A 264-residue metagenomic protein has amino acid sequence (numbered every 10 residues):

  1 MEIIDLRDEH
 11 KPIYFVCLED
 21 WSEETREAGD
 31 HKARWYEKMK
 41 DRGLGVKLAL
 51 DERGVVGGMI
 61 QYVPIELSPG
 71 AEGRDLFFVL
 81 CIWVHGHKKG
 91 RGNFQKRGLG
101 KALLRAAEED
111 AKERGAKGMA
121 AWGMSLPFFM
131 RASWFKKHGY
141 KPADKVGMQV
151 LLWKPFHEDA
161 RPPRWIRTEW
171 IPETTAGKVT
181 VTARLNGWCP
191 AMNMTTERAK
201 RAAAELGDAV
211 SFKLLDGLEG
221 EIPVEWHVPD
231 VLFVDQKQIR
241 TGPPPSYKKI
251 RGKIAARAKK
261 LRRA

Functional and structural regions predicted by a protein language model:
M1-D51, V55, C189-A191, R198-R201: Short amphipathic alpha-helix that is part of the acyltransferase structural core
L48, G54-E66, F78, W83: Conserved beta-strand in the GNAT
A71-F94: Conserved acetyl-CoA binding element of GNAT-fold acetyltransferases
R91-E109: Conserved acetyl-CoA-binding loop-helix of GNAT-fold acetyltransferases
L104, E109-S125: Conserved GNAT acetyl-CoA-binding A-motif
W122-G123, G139-W153, I239: Conserved catalytic-core motifs of GNAT/GCN5-like acyltransferases
T168-E205: Local sequence-structure signature of Cys/Sec-based thiol-disulfide redox active-site neighborhoods
Q236-R263: Non-catalytic, surface beta->alpha helical segment in thiol-disulfide oxidoreductase systems
